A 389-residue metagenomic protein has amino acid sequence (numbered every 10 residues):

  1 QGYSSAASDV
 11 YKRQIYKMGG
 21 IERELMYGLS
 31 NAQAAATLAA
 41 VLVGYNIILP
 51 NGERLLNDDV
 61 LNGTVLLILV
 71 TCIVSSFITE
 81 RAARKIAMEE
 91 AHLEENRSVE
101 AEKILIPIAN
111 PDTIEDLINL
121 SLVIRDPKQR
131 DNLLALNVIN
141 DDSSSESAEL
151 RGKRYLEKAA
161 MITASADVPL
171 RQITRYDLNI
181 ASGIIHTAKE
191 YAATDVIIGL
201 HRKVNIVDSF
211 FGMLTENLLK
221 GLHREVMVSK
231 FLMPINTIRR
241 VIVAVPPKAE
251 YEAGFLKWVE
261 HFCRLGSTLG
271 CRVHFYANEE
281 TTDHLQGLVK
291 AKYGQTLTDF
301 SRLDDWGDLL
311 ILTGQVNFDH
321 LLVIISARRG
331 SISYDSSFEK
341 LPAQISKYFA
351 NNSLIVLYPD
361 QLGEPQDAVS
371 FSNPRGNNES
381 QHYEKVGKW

Functional and structural regions predicted by a protein language model:
Q1-A7, Y11: Single conserved hydrophobic/aromatic residue that forms the stacking wall/gate of nucleotide- or nucleobase-binding
S4-A6, A32-T37, C72: Transmembrane alpha-helical core positions of polytopic small-molecule transporters
K12, V41-G44: Hydrophobic alpha-helical interface/terminus motif in multipass membrane transporters
K12-M18, T64-E102, L122: Juxtamembrane and boundary regions of transmembrane helices in multi-pass small-molecule transporters and channels
I15-A40, G52-L66: The feature identifies polytopic integral membrane transport proteins across all domains of life
R97-Q315, L322-S331, V356-P359: Structured cytosolic domains appended to multi-pass membrane proteins
F318-L321, A343-V356: C-terminal functional regions that serve as terminal interaction/effector modules
Y358-D360, P365-W389: C-terminal functional extensions of proteins
